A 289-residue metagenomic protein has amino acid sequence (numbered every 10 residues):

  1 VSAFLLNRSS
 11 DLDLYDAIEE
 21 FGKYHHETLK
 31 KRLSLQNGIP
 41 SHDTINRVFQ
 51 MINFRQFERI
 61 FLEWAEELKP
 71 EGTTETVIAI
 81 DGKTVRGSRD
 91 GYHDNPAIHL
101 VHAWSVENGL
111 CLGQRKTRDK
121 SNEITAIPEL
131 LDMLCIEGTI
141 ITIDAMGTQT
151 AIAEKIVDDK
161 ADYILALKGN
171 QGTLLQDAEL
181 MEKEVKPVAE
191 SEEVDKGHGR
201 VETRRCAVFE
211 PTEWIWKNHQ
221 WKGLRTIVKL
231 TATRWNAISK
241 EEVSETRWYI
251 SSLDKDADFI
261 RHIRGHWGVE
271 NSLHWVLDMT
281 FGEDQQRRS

Functional and structural regions predicted by a protein language model:
S2-S9: Short, small-residue-biased leader/transition segments that mark boundaries at the very start of proteins
L14-L33: DNA-recognition alpha helix
E19, I60-E63, E75-V77, E190-E193 (+1 more regions): Short coil/turn segments at secondary-structure boundaries
L35-H93: Active-site- or DNA-interface-adjacent structural scaffold in DNA-acting proteins
L68-A161, K168: Polybasic low-complexity intrinsically disordered regions
L165-R264: An anionic, glycine-rich sequence signature occurring as long contiguous blocks
S239-K240, R287-S289: Structural motif
D254-R287: Short amphipathic alpha-helical "interface-anchor" segments enriched in bulky aromatics
